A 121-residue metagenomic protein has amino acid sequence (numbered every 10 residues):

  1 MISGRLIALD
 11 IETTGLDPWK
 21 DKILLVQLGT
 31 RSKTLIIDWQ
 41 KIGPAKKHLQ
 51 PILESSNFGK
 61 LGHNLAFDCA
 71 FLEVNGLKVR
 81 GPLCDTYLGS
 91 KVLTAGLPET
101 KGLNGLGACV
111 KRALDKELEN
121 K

Functional and structural regions predicted by a protein language model:
M1-I11: N-terminal accessory regions of nucleic-acid-interacting proteins
S3, K22-I23: A structure-centric signal for secondary-structure junctions around beta-strands
T14: Conserved Rossmann-like nucleotide-cofactor binding loop
D17, D21, Q27-K121: Active-site-proximal helix-loop-helix substrate-binding element of RNase H-like nuclease domains
